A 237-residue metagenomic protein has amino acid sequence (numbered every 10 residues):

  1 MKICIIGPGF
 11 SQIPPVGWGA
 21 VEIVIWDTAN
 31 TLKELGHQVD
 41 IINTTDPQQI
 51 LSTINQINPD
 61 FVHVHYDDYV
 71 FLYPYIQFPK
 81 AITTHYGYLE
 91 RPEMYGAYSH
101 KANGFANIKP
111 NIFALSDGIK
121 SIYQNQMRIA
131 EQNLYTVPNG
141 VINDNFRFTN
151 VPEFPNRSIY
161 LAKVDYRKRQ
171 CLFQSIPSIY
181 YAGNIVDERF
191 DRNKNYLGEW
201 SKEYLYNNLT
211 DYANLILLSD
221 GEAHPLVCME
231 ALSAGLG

Functional and structural regions predicted by a protein language model:
I3-C4, F61-Y66, Y75-P92, N111-A114: Active-site proximal beta-strand in glycosyltransferases
P92, G104-N133, V141: A short, active-site helix/loop in glycosyltransferases that binds the activated sugar's phosphate group
F113, N150-K168, Q174-Y180: Conserved donor-binding/catalytic core segment of Leloir-type glycosyltransferases
G118-I119, V137-R147, I185-V186: Short beta-strand->alpha-helix junction loop in the catalytic core of nucleotide-activated group-transfer enzymes
G183-E203: Nucleotide-activated donor-binding/catalytic signature segment of Leloir-type glycosyltransferases, i.e., the conserved
Y206, M229-S233: Short alpha-helical segment that forms part of, or immediately flanks, the ligand-binding pocket in carbohydrate-active
N207-Y212: Short alpha-helical donor nucleotide-sugar binding micro-motif in glycosyltransferases
D220: Aromatic "clamp/platform" in nucleotide-sugar-dependent glycosyltransferases that forms part of the donor/acceptor
